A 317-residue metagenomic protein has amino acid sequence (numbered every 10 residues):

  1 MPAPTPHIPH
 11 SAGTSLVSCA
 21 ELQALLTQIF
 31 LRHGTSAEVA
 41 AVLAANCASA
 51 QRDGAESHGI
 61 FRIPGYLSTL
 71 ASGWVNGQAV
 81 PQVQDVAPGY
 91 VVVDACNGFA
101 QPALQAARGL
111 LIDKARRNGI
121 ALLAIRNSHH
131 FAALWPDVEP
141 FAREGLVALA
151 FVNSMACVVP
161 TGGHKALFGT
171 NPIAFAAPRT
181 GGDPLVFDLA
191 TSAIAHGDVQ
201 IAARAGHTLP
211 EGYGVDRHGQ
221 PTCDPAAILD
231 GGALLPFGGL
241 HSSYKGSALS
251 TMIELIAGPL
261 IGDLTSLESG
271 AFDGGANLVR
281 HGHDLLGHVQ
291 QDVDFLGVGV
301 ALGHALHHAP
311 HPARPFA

Functional and structural regions predicted by a protein language model:
P2-P9, G13-S18, L22-L25, L255 (+4 more regions): Catalytic-core signal marking the mid-to-C-terminal active-site face
T35-V42, S57-I60, G262-A276, G297 (+1 more regions): Flexible, glycine/charged-enriched surface loops at secondary-structure junctions
H58-I112: Active-site cofactor/substrate anionic-group-binding motifs, chiefly glycine- and Lys/Arg-rich phosphate-binding loops
Y90-T180: A generic, well-ordered mixed alpha/beta core segment in the N-terminal half of proteins
C157-A227: Phosphate/diphosphate-binding glycine-rich loops and adjacent basic-rich segments that engage nucleotide
G232-H288: Internal helical hairpin/lid segments
V289-F295, A305-P312: Alpha-helix boundary/capping motif
